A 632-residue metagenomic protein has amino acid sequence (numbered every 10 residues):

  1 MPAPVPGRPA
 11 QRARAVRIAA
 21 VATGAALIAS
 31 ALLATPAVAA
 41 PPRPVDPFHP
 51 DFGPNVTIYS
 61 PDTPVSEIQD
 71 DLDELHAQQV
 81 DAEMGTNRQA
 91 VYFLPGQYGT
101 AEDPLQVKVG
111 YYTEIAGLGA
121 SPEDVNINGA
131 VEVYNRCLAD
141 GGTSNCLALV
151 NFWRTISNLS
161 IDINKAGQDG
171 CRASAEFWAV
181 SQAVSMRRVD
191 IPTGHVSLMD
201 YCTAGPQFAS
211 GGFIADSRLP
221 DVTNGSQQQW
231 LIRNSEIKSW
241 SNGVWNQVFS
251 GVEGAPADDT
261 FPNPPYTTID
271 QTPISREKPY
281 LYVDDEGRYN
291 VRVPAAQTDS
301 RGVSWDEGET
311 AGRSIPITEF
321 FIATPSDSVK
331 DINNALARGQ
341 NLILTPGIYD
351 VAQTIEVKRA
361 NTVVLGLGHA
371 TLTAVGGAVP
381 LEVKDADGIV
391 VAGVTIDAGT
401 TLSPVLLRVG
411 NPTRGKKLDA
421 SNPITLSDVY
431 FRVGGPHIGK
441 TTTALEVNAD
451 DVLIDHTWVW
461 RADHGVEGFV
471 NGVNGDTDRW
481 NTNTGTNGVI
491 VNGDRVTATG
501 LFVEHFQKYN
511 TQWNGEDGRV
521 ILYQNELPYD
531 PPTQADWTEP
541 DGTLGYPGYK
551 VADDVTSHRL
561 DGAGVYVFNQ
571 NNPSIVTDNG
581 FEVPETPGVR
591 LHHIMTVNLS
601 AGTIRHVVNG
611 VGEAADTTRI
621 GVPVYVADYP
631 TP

Functional and structural regions predicted by a protein language model:
M1-A25, V38: N-terminal export and membrane-targeting signals
P4, R14, L33-P632: Extracellular/periplasmic carbohydrate-active domains that bind, remodel, or depolymerize complex polysaccharides
T23-L33: Hydrophobic core
